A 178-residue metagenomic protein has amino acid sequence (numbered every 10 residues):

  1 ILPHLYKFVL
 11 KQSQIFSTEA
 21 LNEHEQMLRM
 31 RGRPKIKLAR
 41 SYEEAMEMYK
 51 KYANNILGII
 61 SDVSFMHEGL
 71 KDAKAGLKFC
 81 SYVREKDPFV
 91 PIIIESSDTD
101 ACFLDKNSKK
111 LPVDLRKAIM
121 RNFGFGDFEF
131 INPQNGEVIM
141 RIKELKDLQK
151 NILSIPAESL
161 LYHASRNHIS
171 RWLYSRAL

Functional and structural regions predicted by a protein language model:
I1, Q26, L38-S41, K71-D72 (+2 more regions): Output/docking surface of receiver
I1-S17: Amphipathic alpha1 helix at the N-terminus of the CheY-like receiver
F16-G58, E68: Acidic, metal-coordinating helix/loop segments flanking the phosphotransfer/catalytic sites of two-component signaling
A39, I142, S175-R176: Conserved aromatic
L57-I60, K78-D105: A short, hydrophobic beta-strand element within the central beta-sheet of small alpha/beta folds
G69-K78: Acidic catalytic/metal-coordinating carboxylates
D114-A118, F123-S154, L161: CheY-like receiver
S159-A177: Amphipathic alpha-helical packing elements
